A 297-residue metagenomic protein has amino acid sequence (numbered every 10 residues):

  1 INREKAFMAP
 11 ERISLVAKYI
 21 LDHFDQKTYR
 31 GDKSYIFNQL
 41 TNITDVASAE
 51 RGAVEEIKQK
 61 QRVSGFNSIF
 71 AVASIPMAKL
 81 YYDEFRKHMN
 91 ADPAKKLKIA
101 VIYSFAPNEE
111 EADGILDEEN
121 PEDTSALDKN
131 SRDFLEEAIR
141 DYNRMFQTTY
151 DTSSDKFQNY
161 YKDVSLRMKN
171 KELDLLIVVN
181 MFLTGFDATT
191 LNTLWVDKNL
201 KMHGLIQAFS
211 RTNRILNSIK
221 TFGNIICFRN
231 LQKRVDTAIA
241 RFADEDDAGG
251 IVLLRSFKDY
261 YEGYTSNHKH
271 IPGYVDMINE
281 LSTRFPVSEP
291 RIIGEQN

Functional and structural regions predicted by a protein language model:
R3-I13, S68-I75, Y150, S154 (+3 more regions): Hydrophobic alpha-helical scaffolding
E4-L175: Conserved C-terminal RecA-like helicase domain
K79, N108-D117, F186-D187, M202-L205 (+2 more regions): Switch/connector loops and helix/strand junctions flanking conserved nucleotide-binding motifs in nucleotide-processing
E84-M89, G114-S125, N192-L194, F209-N213 (+1 more regions): Short secondary-structure boundary/capping segments
A91-P93, R211-F222: Arginine/glycine-rich "motif VI" loop of SF2 helicases in the C-terminal RecA-like domain
A94-A106, Q207, F222-Q232: Conserved beta-strand -> loop -> alpha-helix junction used to position metal-binding or nucleic-acid-contacting
L175-V178, F182-F209, G223-C227: A short beta-strand element within the Helicase C-terminal
L216-N297: Long, hydrophobic alpha-helical segments
